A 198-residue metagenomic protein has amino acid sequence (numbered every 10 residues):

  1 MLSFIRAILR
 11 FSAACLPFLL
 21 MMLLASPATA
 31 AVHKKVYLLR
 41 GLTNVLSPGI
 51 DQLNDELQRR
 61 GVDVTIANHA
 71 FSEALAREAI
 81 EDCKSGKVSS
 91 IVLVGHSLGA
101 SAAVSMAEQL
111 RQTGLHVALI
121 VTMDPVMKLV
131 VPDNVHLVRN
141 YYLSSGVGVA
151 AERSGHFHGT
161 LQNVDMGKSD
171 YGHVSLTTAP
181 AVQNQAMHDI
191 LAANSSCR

Functional and structural regions predicted by a protein language model:
M1-L9: N-terminal secretory signal peptides that target proteins for export/translocation
S12-L24: Bacterial N-terminal signal peptides
A25-A31: Boundary at the C-terminal end of the N-terminal hydrophobic targeting segment
A31-S89, G167-H173: Active-site catalytic motif of lipid deacylating hydrolases and related acyltransferases
V36, I50-Q52, D133-R198: Lipolytic serine-hydrolase domain surface
G95, G99, A103: Gly/Ala-rich beta-loop-alpha elbow adjacent to hydrolase catalytic centers
V104-R111: Short glycine-enriched nucleophile-adjacent loop and the immediately C-terminal alpha-helix near the catalytic center
